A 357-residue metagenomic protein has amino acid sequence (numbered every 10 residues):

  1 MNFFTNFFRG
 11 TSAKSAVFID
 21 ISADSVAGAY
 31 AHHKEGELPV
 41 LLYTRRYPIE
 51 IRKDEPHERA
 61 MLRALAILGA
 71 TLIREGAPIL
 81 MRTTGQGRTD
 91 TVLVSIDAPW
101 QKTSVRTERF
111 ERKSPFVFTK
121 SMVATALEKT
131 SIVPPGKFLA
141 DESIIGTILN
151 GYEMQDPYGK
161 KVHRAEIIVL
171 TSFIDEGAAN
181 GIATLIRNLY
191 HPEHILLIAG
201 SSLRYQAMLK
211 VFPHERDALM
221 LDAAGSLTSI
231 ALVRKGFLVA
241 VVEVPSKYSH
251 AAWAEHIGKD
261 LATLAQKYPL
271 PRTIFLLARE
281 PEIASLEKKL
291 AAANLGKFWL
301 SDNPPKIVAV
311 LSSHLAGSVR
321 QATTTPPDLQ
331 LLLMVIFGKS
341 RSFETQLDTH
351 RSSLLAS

Functional and structural regions predicted by a protein language model:
M1-S25, A29-V40, T44-T91, I96-A218 (+3 more regions): Nucleotide/phosphate-binding catalytic cleft detector across ATP-hydrolyzing and phosphate-transferring enzymes
N2, P56-A64, I73, I79-R82 (+3 more regions): Helical "lid/coupling" subdomains associated with nucleotide-phosphate turnover
I19-V26, I96-D97, F212-H214, M220-T228 (+3 more regions): A short acidic Gly-Thr/Ser loop motif
L238-A240: C-terminal structured interaction module
